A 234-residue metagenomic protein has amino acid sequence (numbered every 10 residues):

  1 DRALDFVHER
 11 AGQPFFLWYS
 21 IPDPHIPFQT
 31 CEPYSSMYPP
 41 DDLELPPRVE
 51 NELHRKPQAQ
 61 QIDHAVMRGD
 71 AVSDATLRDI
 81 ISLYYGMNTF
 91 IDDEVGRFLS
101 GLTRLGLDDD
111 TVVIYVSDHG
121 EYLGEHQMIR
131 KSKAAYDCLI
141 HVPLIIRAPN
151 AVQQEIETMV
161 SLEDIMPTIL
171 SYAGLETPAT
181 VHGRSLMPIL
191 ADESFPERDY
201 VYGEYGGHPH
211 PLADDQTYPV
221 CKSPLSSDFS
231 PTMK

Functional and structural regions predicted by a protein language model:
D1, F6-Q13, W18-M159, Y172-L175 (+1 more regions): Active-site-proximal cap/lid insertion segments
L43-L45, E50, V160, V201-G207 (+1 more regions): Generic preference for hydrophobic/aromatic residues in regular secondary structure cores
H119-E125, M166, S171-K234: C-terminal cap/loop subdomain of S1 sulfatases and analogous C-terminal strand-loop tails that border
